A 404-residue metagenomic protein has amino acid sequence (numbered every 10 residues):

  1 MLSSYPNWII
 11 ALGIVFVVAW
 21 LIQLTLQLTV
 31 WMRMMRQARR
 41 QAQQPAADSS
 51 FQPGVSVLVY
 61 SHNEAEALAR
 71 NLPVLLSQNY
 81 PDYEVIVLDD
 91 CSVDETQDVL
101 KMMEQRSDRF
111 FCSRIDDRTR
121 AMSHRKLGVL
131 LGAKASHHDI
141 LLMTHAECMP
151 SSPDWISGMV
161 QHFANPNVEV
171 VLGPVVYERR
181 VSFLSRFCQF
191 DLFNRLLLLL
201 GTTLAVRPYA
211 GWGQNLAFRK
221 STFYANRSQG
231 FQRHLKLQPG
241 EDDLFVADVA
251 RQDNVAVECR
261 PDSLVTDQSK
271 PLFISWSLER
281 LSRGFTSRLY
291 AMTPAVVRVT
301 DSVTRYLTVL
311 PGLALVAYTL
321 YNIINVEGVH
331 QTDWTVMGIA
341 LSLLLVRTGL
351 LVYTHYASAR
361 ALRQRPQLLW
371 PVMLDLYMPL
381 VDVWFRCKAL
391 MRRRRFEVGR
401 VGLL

Functional and structural regions predicted by a protein language model:
M1-D48, D382: N-terminal membrane-anchoring/stem segments of glycan-assembly enzymes
R33-R36, R305-R395: Membrane-embedded multi-pass helical conduit in multi-pass membrane proteins, especially envelope-biosynthetic
A42, E64-S77: Short, well-formed alpha-helical segments that are part of the catalytic scaffolds of diverse glycosyltransferases
P53-S56, E84: Cell-envelope/extracellular polymer assembly enzymes that use nucleotide-activated donors
L72-R118: Acidic donor-binding segment of Leloir-type glycosyltransferases
F111-H124, G128, G158-R233, G284 (+2 more regions): Long helical/loop segments within the catalytic core of UDP-sugar-dependent glycosyltransferases, especially the large
L141: Short aromatic/hydrophobic "clamp" motif used to bind/position activated sugar donors
F163-R195, Y224, S228-R298: Catalytic donor/gating beta->alpha subdomain of glycosyltransferases that bind UDP-sugars
